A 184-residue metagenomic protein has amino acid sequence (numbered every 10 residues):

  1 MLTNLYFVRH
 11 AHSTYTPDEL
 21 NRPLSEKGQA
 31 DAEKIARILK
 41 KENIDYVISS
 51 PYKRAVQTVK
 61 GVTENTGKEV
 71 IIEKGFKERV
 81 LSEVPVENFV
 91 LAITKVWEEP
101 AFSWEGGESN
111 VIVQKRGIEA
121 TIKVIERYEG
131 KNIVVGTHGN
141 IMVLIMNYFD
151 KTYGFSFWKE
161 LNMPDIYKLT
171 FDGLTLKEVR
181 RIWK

Functional and structural regions predicted by a protein language model:
T3-I72, V111: Active-site-proximal alpha-helix that buttresses catalytic centers in soluble enzyme cores
L5, K131-N140: Generic beta-sheet signal
S13, I141-M142: Short active-site segment of divalent metal-dependent hydrolases/proteases that encodes the spacing between
P23, E64-I118: Phosphate-handling substructures
K41-N43, V124-K131: Glycine-rich phosphate-binding loop signature in dinucleotide/nucleotide-binding domains
S49-S50, K115, G136-T137: Short beta-strand scaffold positions
D150-K177: Domain-level recognition of soluble alpha/beta enzyme cores, biased toward histidine phosphatases/phosphomutases
V179-K184: Short, solvent-exposed aromatic-acidic interface loops
